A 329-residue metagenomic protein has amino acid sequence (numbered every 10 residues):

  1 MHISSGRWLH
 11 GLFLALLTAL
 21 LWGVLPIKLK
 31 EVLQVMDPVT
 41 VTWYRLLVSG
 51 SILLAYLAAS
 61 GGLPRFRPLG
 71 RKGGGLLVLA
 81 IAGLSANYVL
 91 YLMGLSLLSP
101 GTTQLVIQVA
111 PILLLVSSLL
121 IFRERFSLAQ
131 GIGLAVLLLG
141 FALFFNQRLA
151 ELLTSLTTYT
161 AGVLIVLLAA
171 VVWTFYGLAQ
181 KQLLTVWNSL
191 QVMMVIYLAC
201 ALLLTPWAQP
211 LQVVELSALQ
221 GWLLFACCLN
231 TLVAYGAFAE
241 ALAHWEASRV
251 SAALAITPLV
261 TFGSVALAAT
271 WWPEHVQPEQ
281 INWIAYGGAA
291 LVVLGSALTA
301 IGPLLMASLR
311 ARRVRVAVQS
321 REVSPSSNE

Functional and structural regions predicted by a protein language model:
H2, L46, N146-Q147, Q220 (+1 more regions): C-terminal-most transmembrane helix of multi-pass membrane proteins
R7-G11, V35-W43, P68-G73, N146-A170 (+2 more regions): Juxtamembrane helix-entry segments on the extracytoplasmic side of multipass membrane proteins
A15, I27, L53, L114-V116 (+4 more regions): Transmembrane alpha-helical segments that form core, pore/gating elements of small-molecule transporters/exporters
A19, T42-Y44, T102-V109, A179-A201 (+1 more regions): Helix-helix packing/entry segments at the starts of transmembrane helices
L21-P26, S60-I107, A142-L143, F225-W245: Specific transmembrane alpha-helical segments of multi-pass solute transporters/efflux pumps, especially DMT/EamA
V32, V41, R45, G94 (+6 more regions): Hydrophobic/aromatic residues within transmembrane alpha-helices of multi-pass small-molecule transporters
V35-A86, L113-S117, V171-A179, M193-Q212 (+3 more regions): Transmembrane alpha-helices of multi-pass small-molecule transport proteins
I52, A110-A135, L259-Y286: C-terminal transmembrane-helix exit sites in multi-pass transporters
